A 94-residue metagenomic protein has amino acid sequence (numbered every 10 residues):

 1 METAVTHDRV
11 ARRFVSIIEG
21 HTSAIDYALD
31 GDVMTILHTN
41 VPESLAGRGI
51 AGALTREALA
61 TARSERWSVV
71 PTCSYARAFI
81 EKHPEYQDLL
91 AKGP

Functional and structural regions predicted by a protein language model:
M1-T39: N-terminal first-folded block
T35, T39, T55, T72: Ser/Thr-centric signal marking residues that sit in or immediately flank functional binding/regulatory motifs
N40-A46: A short, internal acetyl-CoA/4′-phosphopantetheine-binding micro-motif in the GNAT/acyltransferase core
G47-A58: Conserved acetyl-CoA-binding loop-helix of GNAT-fold acetyltransferases
A60-P94: C-terminal structural segments of small proteins and small subunits
